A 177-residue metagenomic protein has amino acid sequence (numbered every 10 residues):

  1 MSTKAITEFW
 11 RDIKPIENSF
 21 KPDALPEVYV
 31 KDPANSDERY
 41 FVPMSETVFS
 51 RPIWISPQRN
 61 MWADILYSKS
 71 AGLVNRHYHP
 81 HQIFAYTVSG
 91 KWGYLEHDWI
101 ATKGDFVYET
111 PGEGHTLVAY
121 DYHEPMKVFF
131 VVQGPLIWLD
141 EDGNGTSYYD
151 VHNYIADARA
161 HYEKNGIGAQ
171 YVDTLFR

Functional and structural regions predicted by a protein language model:
M1-N60, E163-R177: A short, N-terminal "cap"/entry segment at the start of jelly-roll beta-barrel domains of the cupin/DSBH fold
F49, H81-I83, E124: Residues that flank catalytic or metal-binding motifs in active/ligand-binding sites
P57, G93-A119: Short acidic-glycine-tyrosine-enriched beta hairpin
P57, K69-S70, G90, V132-G134: Non-catalytic surface loops within mature trypsin-like serine protease
D64, E96, D140-G143: A short secondary-structure junction signal
D64, S70, V74, H81 (+5 more regions): Beta-strand-enriched cores of mature, soluble protein domains
K69-A71, Y78-E96, T102: Glycine- and acidic-residue-biased ligand/ion/polar-headgroup-sensing regions
D121-R177: Double-stranded beta-helix
